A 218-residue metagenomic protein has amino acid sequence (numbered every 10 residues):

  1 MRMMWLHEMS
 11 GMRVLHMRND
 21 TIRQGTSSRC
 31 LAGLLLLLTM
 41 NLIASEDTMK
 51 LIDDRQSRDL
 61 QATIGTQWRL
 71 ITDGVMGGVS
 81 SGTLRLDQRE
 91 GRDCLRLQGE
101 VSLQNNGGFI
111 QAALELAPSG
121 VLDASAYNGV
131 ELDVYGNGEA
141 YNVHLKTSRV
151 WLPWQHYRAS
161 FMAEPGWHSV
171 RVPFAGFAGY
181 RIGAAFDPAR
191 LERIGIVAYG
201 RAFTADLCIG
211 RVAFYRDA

Functional and structural regions predicted by a protein language model:
N19-L31: Bacterial N-terminal signal peptides that target proteins for export
A32-N41: Bacterial N-terminal signal peptides
L42-A218: Beta-rich carbohydrate-recognition modules and glycan-binding surfaces
